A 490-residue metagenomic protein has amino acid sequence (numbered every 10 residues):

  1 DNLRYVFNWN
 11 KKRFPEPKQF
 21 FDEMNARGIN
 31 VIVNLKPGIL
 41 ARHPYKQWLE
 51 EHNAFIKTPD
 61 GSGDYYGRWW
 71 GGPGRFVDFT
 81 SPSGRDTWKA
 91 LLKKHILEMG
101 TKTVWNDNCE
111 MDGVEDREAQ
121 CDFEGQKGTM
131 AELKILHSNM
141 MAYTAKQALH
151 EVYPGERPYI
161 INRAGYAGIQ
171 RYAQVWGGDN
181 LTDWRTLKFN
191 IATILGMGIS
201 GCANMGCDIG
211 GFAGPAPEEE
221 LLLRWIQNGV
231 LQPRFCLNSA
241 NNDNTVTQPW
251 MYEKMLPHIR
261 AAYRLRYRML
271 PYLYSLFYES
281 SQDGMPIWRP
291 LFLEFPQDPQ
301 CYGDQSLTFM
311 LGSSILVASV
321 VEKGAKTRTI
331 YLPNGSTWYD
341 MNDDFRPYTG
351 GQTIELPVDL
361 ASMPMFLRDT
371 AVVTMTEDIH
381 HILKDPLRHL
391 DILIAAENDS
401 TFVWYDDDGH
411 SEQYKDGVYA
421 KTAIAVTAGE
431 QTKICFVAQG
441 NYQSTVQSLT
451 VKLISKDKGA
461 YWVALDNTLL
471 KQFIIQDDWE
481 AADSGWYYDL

Functional and structural regions predicted by a protein language model:
D1-S362, R368: Catalytic-domain carbohydrate-binding cleft regions of carbohydrate-active enzymes
R13, Q47-N53, D122, W176-N180 (+9 more regions): Generic alpha-helical propensity signal that fires on short helical segments and nearby coil/disordered stretches
L40-R42, I169, K326, T374 (+3 more regions): Intrinsically disordered, low-complexity acidic/polar segments
A325-T327, T353, Q431-C435, S448 (+1 more regions): A generic structural signal for beta-strand entry/edge sites
Y339, F345-Y348, A460-W462, T468-F473: Surface-exposed loop/edge segments in extracytoplasmic proteins
L367-T468, D489-L490: Accessory, solvent-exposed terminal regions and/or long lumenal/extracellular loops of proteins
T468-L490: Extracellular/luminal ectodomains and secreted, surface-exposed scaffolds of diverse proteins
